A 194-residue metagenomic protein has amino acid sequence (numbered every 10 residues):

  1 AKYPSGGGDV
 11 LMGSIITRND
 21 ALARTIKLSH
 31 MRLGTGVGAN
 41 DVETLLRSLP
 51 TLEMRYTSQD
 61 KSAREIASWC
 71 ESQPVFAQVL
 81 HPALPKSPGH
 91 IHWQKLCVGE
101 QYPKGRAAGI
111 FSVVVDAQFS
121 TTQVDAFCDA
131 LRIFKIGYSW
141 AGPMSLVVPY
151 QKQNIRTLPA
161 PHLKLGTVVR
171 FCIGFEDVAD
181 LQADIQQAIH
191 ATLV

Functional and structural regions predicted by a protein language model:
A1-I110, V114-K152: Active-site C-terminal subdomain of aminotransferase-like
Q118-T122, A130, S145-V194: PLP-dependent enzyme catalytic core of the Aspartate aminotransferase-like
